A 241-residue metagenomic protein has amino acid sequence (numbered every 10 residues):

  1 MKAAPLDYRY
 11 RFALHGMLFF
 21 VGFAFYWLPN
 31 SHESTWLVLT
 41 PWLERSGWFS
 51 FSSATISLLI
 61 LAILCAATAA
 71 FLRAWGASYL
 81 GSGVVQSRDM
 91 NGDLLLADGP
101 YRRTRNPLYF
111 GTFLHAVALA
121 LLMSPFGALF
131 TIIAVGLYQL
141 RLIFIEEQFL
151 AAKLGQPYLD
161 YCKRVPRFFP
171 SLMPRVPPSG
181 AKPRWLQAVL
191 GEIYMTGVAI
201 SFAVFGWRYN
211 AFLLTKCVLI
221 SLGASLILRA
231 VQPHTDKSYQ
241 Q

Functional and structural regions predicted by a protein language model:
M1-D98, L114-Q241: Membrane-anchoring alpha-helices and their flanking helix-loop junctions
Y101: Catalytic beta-strand/loop module used to bind and position nucleotide/cofactor moieties in cofactor-attachment
T104-L114: Conserved SAM-binding loop
